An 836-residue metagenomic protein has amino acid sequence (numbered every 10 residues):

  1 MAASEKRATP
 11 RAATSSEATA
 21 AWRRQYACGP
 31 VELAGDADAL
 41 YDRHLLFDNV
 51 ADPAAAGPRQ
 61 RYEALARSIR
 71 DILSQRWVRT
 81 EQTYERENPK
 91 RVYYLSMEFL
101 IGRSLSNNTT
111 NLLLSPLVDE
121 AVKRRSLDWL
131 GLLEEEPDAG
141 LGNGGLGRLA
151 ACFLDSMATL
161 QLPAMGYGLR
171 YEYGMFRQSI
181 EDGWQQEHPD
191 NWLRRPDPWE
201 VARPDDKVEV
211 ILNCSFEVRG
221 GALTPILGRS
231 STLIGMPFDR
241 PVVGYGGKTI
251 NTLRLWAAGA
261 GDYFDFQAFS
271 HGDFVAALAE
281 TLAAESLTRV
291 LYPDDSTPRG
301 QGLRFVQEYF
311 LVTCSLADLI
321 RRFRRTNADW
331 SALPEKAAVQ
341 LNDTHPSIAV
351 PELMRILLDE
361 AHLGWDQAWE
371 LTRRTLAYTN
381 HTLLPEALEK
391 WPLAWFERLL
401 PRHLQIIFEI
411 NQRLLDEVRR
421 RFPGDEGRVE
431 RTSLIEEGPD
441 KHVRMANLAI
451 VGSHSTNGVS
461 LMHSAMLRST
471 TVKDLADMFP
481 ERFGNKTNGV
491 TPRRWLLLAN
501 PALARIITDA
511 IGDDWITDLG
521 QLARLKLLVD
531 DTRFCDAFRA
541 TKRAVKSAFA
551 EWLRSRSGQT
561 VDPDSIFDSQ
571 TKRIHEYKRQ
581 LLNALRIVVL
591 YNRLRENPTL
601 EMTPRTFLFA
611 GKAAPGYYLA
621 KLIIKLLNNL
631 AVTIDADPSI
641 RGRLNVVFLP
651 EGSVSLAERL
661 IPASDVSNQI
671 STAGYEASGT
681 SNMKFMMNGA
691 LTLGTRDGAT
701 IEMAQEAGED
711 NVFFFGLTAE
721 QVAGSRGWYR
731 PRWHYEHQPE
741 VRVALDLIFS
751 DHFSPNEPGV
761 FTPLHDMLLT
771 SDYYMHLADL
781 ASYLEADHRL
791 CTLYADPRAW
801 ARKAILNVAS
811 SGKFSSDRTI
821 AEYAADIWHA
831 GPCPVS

Functional and structural regions predicted by a protein language model:
A2-S836: A conserved ligand/cofactor-binding region detector
